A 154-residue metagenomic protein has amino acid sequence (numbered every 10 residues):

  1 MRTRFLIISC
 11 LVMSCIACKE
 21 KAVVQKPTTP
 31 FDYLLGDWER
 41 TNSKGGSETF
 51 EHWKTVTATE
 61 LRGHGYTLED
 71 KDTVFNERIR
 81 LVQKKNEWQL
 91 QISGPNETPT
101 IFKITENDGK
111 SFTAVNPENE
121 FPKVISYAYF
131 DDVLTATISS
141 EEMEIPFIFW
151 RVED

Functional and structural regions predicted by a protein language model:
M1-R4: Positively charged n-region of N-terminal signal peptides that target proteins for export
S14-A17: C-terminal motif of bacterial Sec signal peptides marking the signal peptidase cleavage site
K19-K21: Bacterial signal peptide processing site
V23-D37, R80-V82: N-terminal helix-cap/turn-to-beta initiation motif at the start of protein domains
V24, F75-R80, N86-D154: Beta-sheet ligand-binding and adhesion/scaffold domains
D32-S47, L61-G65: Tryptophan-anchored aromatic micro-motifs
K44-G45, D70-T73, M143: Short glycine/serine/proline-enriched coil/turn segments at secondary-structure junctions
T49-N96: N-terminal glycine/threonine-rich, aromatic-flanked beta-hairpin/loop signature
